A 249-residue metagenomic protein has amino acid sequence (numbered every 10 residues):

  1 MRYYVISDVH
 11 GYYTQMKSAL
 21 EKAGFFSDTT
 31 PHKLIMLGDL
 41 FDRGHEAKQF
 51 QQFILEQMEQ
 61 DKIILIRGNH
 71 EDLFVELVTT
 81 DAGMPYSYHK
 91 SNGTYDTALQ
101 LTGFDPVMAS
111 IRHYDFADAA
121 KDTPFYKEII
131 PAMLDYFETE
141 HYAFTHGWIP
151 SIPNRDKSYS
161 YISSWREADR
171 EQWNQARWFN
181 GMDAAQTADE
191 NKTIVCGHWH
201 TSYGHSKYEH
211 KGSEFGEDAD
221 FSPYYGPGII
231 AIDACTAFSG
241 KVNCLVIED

Functional and structural regions predicted by a protein language model:
M1-F53: N-terminal active-site segment of His-dependent metallophosphoesterases
V5, L34-M36, L65-I66, A143 (+2 more regions): Residue-level marker for buried hydrophobic side chains located in beta-strands that build the well-ordered beta-sheet
D8, D39, G68-N69, T97 (+3 more regions): Divalent metal-coordination and catalytic microenvironments
H10-G11, D42, E71-D72, I149 (+2 more regions): Short, glycine/acidic-enriched loop or turn micro-motifs at the edges of active sites
T29-P31, Q60-K62, E140, D189-N191: A general structural motif
R43, L65, I194, I229-D233 (+1 more regions): Conserved beta-strand scaffold positions in the cores of enzyme catalytic domains, especially in NTP/NDP-utilizing
R43-D135: Active-site neighborhood of divalent metal-dependent phosphoester bond hydrolases
V107-I230, T236-G240: Acidic, His/Gly-enriched loop-helix segments that form or flank divalent-metal centers in metallo-dependent hydrolases
